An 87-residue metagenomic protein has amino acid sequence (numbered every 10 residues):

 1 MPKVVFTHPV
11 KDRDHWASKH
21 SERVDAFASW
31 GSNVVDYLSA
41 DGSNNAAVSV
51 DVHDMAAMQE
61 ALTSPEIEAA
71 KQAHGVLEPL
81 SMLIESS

Functional and structural regions predicted by a protein language model:
M1-A69, H74-S87: Short S/T/G/P-rich N-terminal loop/turn motif that feeds into the first structured element of a domain
